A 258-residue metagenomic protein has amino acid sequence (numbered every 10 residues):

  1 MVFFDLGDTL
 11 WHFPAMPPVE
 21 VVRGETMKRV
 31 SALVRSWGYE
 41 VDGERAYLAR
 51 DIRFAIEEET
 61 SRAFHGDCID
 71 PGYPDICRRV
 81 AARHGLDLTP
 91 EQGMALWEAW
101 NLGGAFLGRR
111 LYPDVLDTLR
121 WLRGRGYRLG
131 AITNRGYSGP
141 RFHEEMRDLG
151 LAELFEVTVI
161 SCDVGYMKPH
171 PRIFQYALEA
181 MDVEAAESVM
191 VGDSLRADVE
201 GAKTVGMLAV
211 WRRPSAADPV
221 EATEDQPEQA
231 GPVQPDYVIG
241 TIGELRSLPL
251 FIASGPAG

Functional and structural regions predicted by a protein language model:
M1-V2, H12, A32-E44, L116 (+2 more regions): Asp-based, Mg2+/Mn2+-dependent phosphohydrolase catalytic module
G7, F13-A63: Conserved phosphoryl-transfer catalytic core
P14-G24, H65-I69, G139, P219-A222: Short, flexible/disordered intra-domain loops and linkers
A15-M16, S61-A63, L102-A105, Y127-R128 (+2 more regions): A short, structure-level motif marking secondary-structure boundaries and short turns
E25-E40, P71-D87, G150: Helix-loop "lid/cap" segments that line or gate small-molecule binding pockets
V34-D51, R83-L96, E153-F155: Short, surface-exposed acidic
R50-I56, I76-R78, L96-G103: Short, Lys/Arg-enriched alpha-helical recognition elements, typified by the DNA-recognition helix
D67-D75, P90-Q92, A99-G130: Short, acidic loop-to-helix structural element flanking the phosphoryl-transfer center in phosphate-processing enzymes
